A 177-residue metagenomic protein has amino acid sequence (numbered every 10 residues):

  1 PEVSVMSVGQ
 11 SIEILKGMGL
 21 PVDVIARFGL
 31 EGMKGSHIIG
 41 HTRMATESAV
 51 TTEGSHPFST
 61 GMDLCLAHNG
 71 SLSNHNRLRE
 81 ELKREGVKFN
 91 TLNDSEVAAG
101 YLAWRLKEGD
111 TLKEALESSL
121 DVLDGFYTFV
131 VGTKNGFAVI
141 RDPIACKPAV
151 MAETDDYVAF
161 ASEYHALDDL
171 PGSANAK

Functional and structural regions predicted by a protein language model:
P1-K177: Conserved short alpha-helical segments that host acidic/polar catalytic motifs at enzyme active sites
